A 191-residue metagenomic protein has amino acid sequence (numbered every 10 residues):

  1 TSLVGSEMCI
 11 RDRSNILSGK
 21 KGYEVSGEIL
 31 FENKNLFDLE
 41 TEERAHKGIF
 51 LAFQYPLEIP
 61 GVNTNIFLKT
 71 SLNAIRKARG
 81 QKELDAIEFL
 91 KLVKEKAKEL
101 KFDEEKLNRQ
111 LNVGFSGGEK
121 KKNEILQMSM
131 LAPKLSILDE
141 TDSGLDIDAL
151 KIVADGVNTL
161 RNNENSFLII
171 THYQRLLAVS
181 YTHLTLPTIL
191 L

Functional and structural regions predicted by a protein language model:
T1-G5, I10, H183, T188-L191: Single conserved hydrophobic/aromatic residue that forms the stacking wall/gate of nucleotide- or nucleobase-binding
E7, K21, P56-I66, A178: Conserved catalytic motifs of ABC-family nucleotide-binding domains
E28-R44, N112: ABC ATPase NBD Q-loop/coupling interface
A45-Q54, L168: ABC nucleotide-binding domain signature
L57-K134: ABC-family P-loop ATPase nucleotide-binding domains
E140-T141, D148: Walker B catalytic motif
L150-N163: Helical segment within the ABC ATPase nucleotide-binding domain
I170-Y173: H-loop/switch region of ABC-family ATPase nucleotide-binding domains
